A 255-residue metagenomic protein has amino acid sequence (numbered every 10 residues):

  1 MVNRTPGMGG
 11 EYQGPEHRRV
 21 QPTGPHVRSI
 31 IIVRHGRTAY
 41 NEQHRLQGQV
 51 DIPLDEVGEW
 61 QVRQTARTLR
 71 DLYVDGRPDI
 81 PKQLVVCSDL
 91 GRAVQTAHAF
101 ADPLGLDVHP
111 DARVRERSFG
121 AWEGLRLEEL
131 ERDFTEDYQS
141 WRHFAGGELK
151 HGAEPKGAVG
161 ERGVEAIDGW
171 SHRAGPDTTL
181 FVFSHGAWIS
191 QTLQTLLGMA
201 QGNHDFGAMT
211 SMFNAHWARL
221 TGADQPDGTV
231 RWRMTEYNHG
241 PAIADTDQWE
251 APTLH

Functional and structural regions predicted by a protein language model:
V2-P15, P22-P25, V33-L106: Active-site-proximal alpha-helix that buttresses catalytic centers in soluble enzyme cores
V2-R28, T65, R117-E129, P176 (+1 more regions): Acidic, low-complexity terminal tails and accessory targeting/binding regions of phosphate-metabolizing enzymes
I30, Q83, T178-A187: Generic beta-sheet signal
G36, G186, N238: Active-site metal-binding loops of divalent metal-dependent hydrolases
R63-V74, G160, V164-H172: Generic structural signal for well-ordered alpha-helical scaffold segments
R70-I80, H172-G175, D224-G228: Alpha-helix termini
C87-S88, E161, F183-S184: Short beta-strand scaffold positions
A101-E165, N238, W249-H255: Phosphate-handling substructures
